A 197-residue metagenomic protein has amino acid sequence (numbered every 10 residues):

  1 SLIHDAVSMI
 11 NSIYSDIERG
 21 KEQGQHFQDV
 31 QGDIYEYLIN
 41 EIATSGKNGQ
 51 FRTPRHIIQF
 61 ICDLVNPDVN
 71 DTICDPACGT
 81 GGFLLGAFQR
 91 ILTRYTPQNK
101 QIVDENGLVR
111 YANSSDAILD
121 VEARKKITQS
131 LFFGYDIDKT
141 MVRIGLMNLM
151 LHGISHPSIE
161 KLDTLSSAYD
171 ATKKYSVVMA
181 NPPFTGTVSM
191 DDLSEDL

Functional and structural regions predicted by a protein language model:
S1-I42, Q50: Long recognition/docking surfaces used for binding and targeting
S45: Active-site flanking loop/helix segments enriched in acidic
Q50-A180, T185-T187, D192, D196: Conserved S-adenosyl-L-methionine
